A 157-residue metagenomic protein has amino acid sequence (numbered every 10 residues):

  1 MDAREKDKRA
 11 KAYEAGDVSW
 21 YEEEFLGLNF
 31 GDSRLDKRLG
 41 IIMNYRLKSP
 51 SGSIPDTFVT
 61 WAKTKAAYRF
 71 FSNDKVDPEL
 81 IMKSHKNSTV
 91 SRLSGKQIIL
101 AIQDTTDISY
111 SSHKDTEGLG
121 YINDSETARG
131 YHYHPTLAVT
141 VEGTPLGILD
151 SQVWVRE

Functional and structural regions predicted by a protein language model:
D2-E157: Conserved, well-structured functional cores that handle cations and Mg-NTP chemistry
